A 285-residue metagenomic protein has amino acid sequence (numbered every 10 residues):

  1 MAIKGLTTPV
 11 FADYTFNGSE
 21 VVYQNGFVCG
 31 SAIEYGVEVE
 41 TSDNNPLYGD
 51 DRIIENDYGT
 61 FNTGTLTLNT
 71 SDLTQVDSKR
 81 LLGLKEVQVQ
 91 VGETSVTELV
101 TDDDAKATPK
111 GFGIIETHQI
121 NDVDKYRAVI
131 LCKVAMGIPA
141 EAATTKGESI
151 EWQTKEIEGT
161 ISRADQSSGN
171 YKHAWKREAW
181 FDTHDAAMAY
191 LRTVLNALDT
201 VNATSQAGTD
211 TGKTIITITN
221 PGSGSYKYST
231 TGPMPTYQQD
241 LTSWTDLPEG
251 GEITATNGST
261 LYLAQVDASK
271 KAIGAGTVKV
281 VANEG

Functional and structural regions predicted by a protein language model:
M1-L82, A135-E151: Solvent-exposed edge beta-strands and adjacent loop segments that serve as assembly or binding interfaces
N56-C132: Structured, beta-strand-rich domain cores that present glycine/charged loop surfaces used to bind extended ligands
V134-A197: Mixed-charge, glycine-accented linear interaction segment located at domain edges/termini
T200-K213: Short, solvent-exposed loop/edge segments of extracellular or virion-exposed proteins
T219-Y226: Short proline/glycine-enriched turn/loop motifs at strand-loop junctions of beta-rich domains
L247-T260: Surface-exposed, short loops/turns at beta-strand junctions within beta-sandwich domains
T260-V266: Extracellular recognition modules
K270-N283: Extracellular fibronectin type III
